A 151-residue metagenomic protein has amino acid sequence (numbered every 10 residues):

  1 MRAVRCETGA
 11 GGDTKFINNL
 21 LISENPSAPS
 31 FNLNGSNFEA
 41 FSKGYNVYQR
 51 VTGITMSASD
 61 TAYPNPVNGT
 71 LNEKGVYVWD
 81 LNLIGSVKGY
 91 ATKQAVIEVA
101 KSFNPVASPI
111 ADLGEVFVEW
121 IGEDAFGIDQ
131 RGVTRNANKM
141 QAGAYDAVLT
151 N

Functional and structural regions predicted by a protein language model:
M1-A107, N136-K139, V148: Predominantly extracellular beta-rich ligand-binding scaffolds that present long acidic/polar faces for carbohydrate
G9, W120-G122: Short, small/polar residue-rich loop motifs at catalytic or cofactor-binding pockets
Q94, E115-V116: Extracellular/surface-exposed low-complexity repeats and stalk/linker segments enriched in Gly/Pro and small polar
I110-G114: Short amphipathic alpha-helical "interface-anchor" segments enriched in bulky aromatics
D129: Short, acidic, Ser/Thr-enriched surface-loop or helix-capping motifs
A144-N151: Short beta-strand-to-coil "C-cap" segments at the C-terminal boundary of structured domains/repeats, marking
